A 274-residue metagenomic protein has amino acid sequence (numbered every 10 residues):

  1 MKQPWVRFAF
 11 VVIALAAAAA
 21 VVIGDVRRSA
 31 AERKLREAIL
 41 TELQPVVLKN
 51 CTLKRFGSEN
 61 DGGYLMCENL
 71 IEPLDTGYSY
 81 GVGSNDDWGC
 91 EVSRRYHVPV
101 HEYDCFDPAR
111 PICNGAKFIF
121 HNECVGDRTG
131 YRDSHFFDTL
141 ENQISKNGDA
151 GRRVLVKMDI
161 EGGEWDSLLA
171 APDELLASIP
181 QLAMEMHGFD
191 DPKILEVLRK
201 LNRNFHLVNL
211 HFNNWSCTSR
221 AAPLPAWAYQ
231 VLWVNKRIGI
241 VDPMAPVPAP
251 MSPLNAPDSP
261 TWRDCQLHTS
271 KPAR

Functional and structural regions predicted by a protein language model:
M1-K2: N-terminal secretory signal peptides that target proteins for export/translocation
W5-L15, A19-R274: Phosphate/nucleotide-binding beta-alpha loop and adjacent structural elements of enzyme active sites
